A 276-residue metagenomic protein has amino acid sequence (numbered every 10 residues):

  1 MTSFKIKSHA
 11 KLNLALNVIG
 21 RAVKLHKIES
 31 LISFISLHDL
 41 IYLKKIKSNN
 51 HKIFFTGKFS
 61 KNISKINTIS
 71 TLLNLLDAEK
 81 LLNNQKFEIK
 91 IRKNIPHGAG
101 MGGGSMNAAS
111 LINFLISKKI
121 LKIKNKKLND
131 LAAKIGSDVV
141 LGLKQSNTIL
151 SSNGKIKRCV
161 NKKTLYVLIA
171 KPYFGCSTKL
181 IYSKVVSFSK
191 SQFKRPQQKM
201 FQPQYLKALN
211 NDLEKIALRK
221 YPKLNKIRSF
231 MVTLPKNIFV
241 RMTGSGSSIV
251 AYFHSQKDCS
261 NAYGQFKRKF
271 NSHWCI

Functional and structural regions predicted by a protein language model:
M1-A99, I116-K126, S151-N153, N161 (+1 more regions): ATP-binding N-lobe of GHMP and related small-molecule kinases
I32-I35, L76, A132, M231 (+1 more regions): Hydrophobic C-terminal alpha-helix "anchor/cap" residues
H51-I53, G142-K144, T148-F239, Y252-K267 (+1 more regions): Conserved, helical-rich catalytic subdomain that frames metal- and/or nucleotide-binding sites in enzyme alpha/beta
K90, F239-T243: Short glycine-rich phosphate-binding loop at a beta-alpha junction
A99-N129, L141-L143: DPxDG-like acidic metal-binding loop motif
G246-I249: Conserved glycine-rich beta-strand-loop-beta hairpin in the small C-terminal domain of fold type I
